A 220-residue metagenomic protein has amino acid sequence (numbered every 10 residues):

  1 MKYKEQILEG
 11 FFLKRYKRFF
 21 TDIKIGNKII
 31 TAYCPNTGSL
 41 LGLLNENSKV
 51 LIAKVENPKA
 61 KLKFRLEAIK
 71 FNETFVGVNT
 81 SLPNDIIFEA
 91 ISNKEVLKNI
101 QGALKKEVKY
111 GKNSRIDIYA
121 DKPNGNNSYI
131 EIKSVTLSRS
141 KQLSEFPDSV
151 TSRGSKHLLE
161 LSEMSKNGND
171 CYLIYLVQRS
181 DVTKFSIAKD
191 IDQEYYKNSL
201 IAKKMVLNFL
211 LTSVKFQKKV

Functional and structural regions predicted by a protein language model:
G10, I116-D148, L161: Conserved catalytic cores of phosphodiester-cleaving nucleases, focusing on short active-site segments
K17-D22: Short aromatic-glycine-enriched beta-strand elements
G38-L51: Short nucleic-acid-contacting surface segments enriched for D/E, G, S/T with interspersed K/R
L41, N72-K105: Acidic-basic catalytic patches of nuclease active cores, encompassing PD-(D/E)XK and other metal-cofactor nuclease
S48-N57, S213-V214: Flexible glycine-rich surface loops and low-complexity tracts that mediate binding to linear polymers
N57-T74, V78: OB-fold/S1-family single-stranded nucleic acid-binding modules
R139-S152, L159-I191, S213: Nucleic-acid nuclease catalytic cores
Q178-V220: Domain-level recognition of nuclease-like catalytic cores that cleave nucleotide substrates
